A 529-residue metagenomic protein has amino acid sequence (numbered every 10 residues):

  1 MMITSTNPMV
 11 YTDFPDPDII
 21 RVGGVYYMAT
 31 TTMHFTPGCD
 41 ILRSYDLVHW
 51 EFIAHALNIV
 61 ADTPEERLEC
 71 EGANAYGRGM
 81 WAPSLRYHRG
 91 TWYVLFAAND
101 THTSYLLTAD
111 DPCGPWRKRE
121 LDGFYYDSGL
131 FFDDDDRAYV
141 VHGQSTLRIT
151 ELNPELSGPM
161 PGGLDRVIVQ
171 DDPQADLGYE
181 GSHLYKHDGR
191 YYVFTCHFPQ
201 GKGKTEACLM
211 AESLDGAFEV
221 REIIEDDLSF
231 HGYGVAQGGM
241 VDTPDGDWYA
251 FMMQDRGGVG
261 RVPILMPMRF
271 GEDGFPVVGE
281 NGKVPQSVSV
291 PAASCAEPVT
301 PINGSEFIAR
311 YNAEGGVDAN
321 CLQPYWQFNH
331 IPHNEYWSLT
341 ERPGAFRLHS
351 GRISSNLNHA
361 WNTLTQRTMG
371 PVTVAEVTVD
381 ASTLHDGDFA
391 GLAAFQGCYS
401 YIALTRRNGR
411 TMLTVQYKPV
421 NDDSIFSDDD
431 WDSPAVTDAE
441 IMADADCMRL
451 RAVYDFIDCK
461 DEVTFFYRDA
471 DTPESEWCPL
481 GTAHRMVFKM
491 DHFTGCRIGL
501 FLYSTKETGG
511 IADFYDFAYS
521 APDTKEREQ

Functional and structural regions predicted by a protein language model:
M1-Q529: Carbohydrate-active catalytic/glycan-binding domains of CAZyme proteins, especially the secreted or lumenal ectodomains
